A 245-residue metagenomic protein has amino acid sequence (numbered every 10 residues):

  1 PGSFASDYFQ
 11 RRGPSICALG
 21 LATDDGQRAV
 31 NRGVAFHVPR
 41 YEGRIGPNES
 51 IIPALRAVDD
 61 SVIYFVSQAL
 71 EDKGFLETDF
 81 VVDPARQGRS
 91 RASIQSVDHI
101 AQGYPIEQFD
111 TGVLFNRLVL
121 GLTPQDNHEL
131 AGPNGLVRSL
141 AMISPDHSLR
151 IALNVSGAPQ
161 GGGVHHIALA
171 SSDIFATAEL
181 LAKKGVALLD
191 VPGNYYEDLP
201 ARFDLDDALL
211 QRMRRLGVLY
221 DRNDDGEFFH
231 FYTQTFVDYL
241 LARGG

Functional and structural regions predicted by a protein language model:
G2-S3: Catalytic cores of eukaryotic secretory-pathway lumenal/extracellular enzymes that build and remodel glycoconjugates
D7-R12: Donor-sugar nucleotide-binding helix/loop cap in glycosyltransferases
P14-A18, D98-I106, G163-S171: Acyl-donor binding region in acyl/amide transferases
A18-Q95, Y104, D126-V155, P159 (+1 more regions): Vicinal oxygen chelate
V30-A35, F109-T123: Amphipathic alpha-helical segments
I100, G112, N116, I167 (+1 more regions): Hydrophobic pocket/interface hotspot
